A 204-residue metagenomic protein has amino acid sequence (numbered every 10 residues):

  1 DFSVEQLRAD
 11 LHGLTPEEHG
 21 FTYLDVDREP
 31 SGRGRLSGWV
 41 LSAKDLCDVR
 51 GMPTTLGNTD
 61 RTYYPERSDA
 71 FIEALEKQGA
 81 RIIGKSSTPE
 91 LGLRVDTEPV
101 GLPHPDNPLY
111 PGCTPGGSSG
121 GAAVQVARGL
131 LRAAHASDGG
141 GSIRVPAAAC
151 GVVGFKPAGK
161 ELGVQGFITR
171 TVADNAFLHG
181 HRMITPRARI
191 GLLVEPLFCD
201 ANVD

Functional and structural regions predicted by a protein language model:
D1-Y64, L91-L93, F198: Short, well-ordered alpha-helical
L36, E161, T185-R187: Short, flexible coil/linker segments at domain boundaries that flank nucleotide/cofactor-interacting
L41, C47-R50, K77, G180-D204: Gly/Ser-rich, acidic/histidine-flanked active-site/gating loops
S42-K44, A136-S137, K156, L193: Short beta-strand segments
R50-G51, H135, I143, A201: Activation segment
T54, Y64, S68, S118 (+1 more regions): Short, conserved glycine- and acidic-residue-centered signature motifs in active-site or ligand-binding loops
T62-Y63, G112-C113, A201-V203: Residue-level marker of alpha-helix boundaries and capping positions
S68-H179: Short glycine/serine-rich loop segments
